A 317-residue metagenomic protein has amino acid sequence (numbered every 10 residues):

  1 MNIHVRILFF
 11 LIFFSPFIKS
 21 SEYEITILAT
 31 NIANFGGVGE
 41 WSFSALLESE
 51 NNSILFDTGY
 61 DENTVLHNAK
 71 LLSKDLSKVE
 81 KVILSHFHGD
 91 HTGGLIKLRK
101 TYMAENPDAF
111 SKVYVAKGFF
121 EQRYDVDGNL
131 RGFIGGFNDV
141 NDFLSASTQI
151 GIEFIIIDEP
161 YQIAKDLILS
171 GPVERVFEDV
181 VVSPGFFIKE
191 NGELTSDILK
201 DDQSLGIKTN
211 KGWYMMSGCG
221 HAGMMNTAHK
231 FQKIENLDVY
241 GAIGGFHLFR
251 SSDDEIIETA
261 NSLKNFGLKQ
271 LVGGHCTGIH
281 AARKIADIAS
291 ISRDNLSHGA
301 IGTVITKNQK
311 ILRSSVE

Functional and structural regions predicted by a protein language model:
N2-F10: Sec-dependent signal peptide recognition, specifically the positively charged N-region followed immediately by
E24-L72, I198, D202-S217: Conserved beta-strand hairpin/beta-sheet module of binuclear metal-dependent hydrolase folds, prominently
L55-T58, E80-F87, Y114-A116, M215-C219 (+2 more regions): Active-site neighborhood of phospho(di)ester-bond hydrolases with catalytic His/Asp-centered motifs
N63-V115, Q232-G241, K264: Active-site metal-binding motif and surrounding structural segment of the metallo-beta-lactamase
G118-Q203, K284, N295-K310, S314: Metallo-beta-lactamase
E193-V239, G244-H247: Active-site-proximal loop/helix segments of hydrolase catalytic cores
R250, D254-E317: Accessory terminal helices/loops
